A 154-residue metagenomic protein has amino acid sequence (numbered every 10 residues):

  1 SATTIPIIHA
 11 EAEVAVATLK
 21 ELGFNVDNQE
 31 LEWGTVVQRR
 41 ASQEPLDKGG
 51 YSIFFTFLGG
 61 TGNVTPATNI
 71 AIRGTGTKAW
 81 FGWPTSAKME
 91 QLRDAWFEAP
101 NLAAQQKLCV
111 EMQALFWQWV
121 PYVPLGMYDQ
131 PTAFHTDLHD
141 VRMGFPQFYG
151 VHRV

Functional and structural regions predicted by a protein language model:
S1-L58, L102-A103, M127-Q130: Ligand/substrate-recognition segments at binding pockets and active sites
S1-P6, P100-W119: Alpha-helical secondary-structure segments
I8-A12, V64-N69, D137: Short, solvent-exposed loop/turn and secondary-structure capping segments
H9-V16, V37, S86-R93, Q106-C109 (+1 more regions): Extracytoplasmic/secreted envelope proteins and their assembly/folding machinery, especially bacterial periplasmic
A41-K48, T68-E98, M127-V154: Short, solvent-exposed loop/beta-turn-alpha elements that line the ligand-binding surface or hinge of extracytoplasmic
G50-Y51, V120-Y122: Active-site lining segments that contact anionic ligands and/or coordinate catalytic metals
G60-G62: Short, charged/polar surface micro-motifs in flexible loops or helix N-caps
